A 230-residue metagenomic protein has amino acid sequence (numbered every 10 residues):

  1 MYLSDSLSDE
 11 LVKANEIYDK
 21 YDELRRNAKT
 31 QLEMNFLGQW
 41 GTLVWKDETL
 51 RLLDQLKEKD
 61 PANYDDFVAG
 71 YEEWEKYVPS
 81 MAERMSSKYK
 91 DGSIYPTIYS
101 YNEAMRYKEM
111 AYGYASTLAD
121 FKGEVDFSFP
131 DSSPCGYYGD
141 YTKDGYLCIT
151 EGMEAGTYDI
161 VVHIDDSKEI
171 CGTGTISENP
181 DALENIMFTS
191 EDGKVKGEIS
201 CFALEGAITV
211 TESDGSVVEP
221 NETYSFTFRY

Functional and structural regions predicted by a protein language model:
M1-Y230: N-terminal alpha-helical modules
